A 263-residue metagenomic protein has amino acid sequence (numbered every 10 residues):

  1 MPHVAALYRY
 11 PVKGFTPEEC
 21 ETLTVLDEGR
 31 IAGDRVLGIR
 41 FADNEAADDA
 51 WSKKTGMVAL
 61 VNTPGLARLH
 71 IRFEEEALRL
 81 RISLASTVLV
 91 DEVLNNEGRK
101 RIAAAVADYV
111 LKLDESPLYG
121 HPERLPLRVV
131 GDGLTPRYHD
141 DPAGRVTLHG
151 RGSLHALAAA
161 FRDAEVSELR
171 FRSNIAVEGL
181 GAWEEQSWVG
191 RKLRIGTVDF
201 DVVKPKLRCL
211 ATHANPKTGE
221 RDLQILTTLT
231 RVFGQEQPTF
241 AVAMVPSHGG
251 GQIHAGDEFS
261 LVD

Functional and structural regions predicted by a protein language model:
M1-D263: Metal-cofactor-dependent catalytic cores
